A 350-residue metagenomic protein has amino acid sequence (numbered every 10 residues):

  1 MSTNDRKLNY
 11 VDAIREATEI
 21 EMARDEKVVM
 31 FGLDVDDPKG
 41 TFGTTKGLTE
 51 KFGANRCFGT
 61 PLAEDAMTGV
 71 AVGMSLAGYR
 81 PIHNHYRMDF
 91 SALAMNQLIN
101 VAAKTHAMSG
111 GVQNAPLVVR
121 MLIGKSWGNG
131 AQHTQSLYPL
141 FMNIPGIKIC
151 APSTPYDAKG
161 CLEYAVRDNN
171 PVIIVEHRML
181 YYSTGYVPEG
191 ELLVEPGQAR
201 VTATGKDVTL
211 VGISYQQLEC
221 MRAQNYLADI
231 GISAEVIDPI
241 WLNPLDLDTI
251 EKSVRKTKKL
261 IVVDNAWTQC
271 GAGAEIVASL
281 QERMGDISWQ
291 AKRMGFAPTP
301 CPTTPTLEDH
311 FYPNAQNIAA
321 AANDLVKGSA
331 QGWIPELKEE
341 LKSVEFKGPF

Functional and structural regions predicted by a protein language model:
M1-P171, V175, E336-F350: Thiamine diphosphate
V35, F42-K51, E64, V112-A115 (+2 more regions): Thiamine diphosphate
